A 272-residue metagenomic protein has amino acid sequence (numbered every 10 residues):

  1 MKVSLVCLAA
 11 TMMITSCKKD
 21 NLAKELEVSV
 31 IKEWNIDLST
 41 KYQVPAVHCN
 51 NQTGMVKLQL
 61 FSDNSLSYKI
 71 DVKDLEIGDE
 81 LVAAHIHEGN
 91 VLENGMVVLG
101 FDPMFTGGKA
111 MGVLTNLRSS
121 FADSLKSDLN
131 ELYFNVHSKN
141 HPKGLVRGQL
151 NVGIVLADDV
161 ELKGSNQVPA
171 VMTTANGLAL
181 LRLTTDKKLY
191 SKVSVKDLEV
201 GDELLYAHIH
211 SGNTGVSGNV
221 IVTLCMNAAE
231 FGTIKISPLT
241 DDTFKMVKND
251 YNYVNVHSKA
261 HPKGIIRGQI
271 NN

Functional and structural regions predicted by a protein language model:
M1-L5: Bacterial N-terminal signal peptides that target proteins for export
M13-S16: C-terminal motif of bacterial Sec signal peptides marking the signal peptidase cleavage site
K18-A84, E88-A207, S211-N272: Metal-centered catalytic cores of metalloenzymes
